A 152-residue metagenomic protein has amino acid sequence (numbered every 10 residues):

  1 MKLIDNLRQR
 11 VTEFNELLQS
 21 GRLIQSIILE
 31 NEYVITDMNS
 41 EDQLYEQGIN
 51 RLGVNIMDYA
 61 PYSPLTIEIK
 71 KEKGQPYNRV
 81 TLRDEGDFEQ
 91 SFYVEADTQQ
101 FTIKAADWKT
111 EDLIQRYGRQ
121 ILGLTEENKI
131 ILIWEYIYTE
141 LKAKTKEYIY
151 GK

Functional and structural regions predicted by a protein language model:
M1-K152: Short, Lys/Arg-rich flexible segments
